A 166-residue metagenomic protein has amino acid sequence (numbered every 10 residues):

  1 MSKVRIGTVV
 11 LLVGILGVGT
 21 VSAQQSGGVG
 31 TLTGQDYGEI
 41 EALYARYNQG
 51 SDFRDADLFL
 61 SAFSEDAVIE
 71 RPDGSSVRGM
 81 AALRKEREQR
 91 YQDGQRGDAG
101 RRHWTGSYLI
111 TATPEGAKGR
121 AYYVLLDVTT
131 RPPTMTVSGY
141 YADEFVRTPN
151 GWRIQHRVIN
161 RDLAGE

Functional and structural regions predicted by a protein language model:
M1-R5: Positively charged n-region of N-terminal signal peptides that target proteins for export
G7-G19: Bacterial N-terminal signal peptides
V21-F53, D57-E65: Short, low-complexity N-terminal intrinsically disordered segments enriched in polar/charged residues
Q24, K118-R120, S138-G165: Short beta-strand edge/turn micro-motifs at domain boundaries
A56-Y123: A solvent-exposed, acidic/Ser-Thr-rich amphipathic alpha-helical stretch
H103-T105, T136-Y141: Short, surface-exposed coil-to-beta transition loops
Y123-T129: Beta-strand elements of well-folded, non-transmembrane domains
T129-P133, A164-E166: A short, polar/proline- and glycine-enriched secondary-structure boundary/capping micro-motif
